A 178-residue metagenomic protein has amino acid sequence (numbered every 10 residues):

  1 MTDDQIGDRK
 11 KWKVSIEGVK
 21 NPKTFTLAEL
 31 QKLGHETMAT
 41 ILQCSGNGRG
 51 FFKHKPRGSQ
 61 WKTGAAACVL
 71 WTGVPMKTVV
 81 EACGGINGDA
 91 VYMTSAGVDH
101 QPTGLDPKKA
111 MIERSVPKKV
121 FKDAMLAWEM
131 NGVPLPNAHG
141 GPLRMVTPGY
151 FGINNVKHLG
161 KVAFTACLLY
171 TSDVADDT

Functional and structural regions predicted by a protein language model:
M1-G84, V91-Q101, K108, A138 (+2 more regions): Near-N-terminal "mature-domain entry" segment
T2-D3, E113, G132, G149: Intrinsically disordered, low-complexity segments enriched in polar/charged residues with Gly/Pro, especially when
A110-V133: Acidic, His- and aromatic-enriched active-site or binding-groove loops in soluble protein domains that engage sugars
L159-A166: Exposed low-complexity, polar/acidic, P/S/T/G-rich flexible segments that act as propeptides, protease-susceptible
Y170-T178: Single conserved hydrophobic/aromatic residue that forms the stacking wall/gate of nucleotide- or nucleobase-binding
